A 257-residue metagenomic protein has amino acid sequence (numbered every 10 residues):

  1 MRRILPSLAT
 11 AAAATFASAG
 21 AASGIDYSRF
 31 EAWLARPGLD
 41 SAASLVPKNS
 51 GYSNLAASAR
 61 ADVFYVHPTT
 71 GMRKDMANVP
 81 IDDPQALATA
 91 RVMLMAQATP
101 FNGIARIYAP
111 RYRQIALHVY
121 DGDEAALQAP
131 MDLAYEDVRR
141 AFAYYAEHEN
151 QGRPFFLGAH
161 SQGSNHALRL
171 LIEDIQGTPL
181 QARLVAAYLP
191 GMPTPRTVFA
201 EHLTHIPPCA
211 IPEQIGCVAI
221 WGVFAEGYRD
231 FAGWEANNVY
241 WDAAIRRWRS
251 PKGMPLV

Functional and structural regions predicted by a protein language model:
R3, F16-P100: Flexible, membrane-associating and regulatory peripheral segments of lipid-active enzymes
S7-T15: Bacterial N-terminal signal peptides
S23-G38, V63, A105, I206-V223: Functionally engaged cysteine thiol sites
D26-Y27, Y65-P154: Active-site catalytic motif of lipid deacylating hydrolases and related acyltransferases
D62-V66, R106-R111, F156-L157, A186-L189 (+1 more regions): Structural recognition of the beta-strand scaffold that forms the well-ordered cores of secreted hydrolase catalytic
L94, H166-I175: Short, well-ordered amphipathic alpha-helices
E136-G152, I172-V257: Surface cap/lid and interfacial helix-loop subdomains adjacent to catalytic sites that gate substrate access
A159, G163, A167: Gly/Ala-rich beta-loop-alpha elbow adjacent to hydrolase catalytic centers
